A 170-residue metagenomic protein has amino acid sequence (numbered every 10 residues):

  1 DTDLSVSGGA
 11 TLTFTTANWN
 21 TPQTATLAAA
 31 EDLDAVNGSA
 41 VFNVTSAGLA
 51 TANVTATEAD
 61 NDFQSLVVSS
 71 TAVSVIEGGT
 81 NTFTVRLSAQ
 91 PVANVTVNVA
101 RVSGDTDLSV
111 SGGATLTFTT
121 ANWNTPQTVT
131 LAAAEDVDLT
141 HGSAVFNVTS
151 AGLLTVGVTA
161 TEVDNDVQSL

Functional and structural regions predicted by a protein language model:
D1-L170: Short boundary segments that mark the start of a structured unit
